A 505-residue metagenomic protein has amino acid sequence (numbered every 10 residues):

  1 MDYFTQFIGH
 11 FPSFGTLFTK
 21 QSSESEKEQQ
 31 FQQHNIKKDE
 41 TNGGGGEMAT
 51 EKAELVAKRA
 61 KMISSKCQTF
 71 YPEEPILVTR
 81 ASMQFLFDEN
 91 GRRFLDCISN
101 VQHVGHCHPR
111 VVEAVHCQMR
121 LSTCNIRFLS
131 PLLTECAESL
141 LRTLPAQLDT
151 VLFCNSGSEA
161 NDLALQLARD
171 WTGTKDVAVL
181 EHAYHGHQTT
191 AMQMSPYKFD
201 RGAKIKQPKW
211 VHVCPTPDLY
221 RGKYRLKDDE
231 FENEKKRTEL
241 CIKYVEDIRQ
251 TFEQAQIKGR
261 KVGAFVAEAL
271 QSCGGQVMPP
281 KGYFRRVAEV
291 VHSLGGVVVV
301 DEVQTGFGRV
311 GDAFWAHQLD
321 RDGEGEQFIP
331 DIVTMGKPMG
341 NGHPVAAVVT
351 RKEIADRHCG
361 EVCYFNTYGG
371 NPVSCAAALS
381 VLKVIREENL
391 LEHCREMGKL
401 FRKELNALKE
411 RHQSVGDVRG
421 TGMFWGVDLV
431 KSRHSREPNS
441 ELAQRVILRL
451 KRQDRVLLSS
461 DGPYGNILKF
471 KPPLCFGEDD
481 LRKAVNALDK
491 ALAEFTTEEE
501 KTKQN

Functional and structural regions predicted by a protein language model:
M1-E26, M48-T50: PEST-like, low-complexity acidic/proline-rich intrinsically disordered segments, predominantly at protein N-termini
L17-F18, I36-N505: Conserved N-terminal phosphate-binding loop of PLP-dependent enzymes in the Aspartate aminotransferase
E28-H34: Low-complexity, intrinsically disordered transcriptional activation domains enriched in glutamine and histidine
